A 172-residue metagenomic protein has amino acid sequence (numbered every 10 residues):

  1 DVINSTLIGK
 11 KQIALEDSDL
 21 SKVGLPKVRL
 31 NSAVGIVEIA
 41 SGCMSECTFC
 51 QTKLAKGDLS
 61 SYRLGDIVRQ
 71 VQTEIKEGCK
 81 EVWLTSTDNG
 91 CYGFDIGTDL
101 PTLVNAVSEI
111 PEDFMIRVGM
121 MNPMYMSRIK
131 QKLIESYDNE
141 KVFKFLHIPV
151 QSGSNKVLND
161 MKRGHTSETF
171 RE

Functional and structural regions predicted by a protein language model:
D1-C91, E168-E172: Proteins enriched for Cys/Gly/acidic motifs involved in redox and nucleic-acid/cofactor modification
K76-E172: Conserved SAM/AdoMet-binding glycine-rich loop
